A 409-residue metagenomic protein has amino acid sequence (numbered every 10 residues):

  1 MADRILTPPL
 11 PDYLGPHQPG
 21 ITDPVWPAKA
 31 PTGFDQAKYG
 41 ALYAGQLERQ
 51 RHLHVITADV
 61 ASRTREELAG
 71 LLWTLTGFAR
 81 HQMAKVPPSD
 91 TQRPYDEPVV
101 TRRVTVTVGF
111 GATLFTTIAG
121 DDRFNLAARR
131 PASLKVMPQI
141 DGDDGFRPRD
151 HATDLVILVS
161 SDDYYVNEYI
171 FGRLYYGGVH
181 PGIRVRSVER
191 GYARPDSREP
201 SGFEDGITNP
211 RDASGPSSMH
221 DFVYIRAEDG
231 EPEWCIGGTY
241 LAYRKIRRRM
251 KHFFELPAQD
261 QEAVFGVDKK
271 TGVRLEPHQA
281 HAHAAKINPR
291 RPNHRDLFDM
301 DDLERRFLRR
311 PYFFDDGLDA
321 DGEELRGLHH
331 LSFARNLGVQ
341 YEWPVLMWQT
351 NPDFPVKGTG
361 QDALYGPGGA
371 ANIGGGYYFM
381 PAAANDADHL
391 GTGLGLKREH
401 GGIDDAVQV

Functional and structural regions predicted by a protein language model:
A2-V409: Long, histidine/aromatic-enriched segments associated with O2/redox biology
